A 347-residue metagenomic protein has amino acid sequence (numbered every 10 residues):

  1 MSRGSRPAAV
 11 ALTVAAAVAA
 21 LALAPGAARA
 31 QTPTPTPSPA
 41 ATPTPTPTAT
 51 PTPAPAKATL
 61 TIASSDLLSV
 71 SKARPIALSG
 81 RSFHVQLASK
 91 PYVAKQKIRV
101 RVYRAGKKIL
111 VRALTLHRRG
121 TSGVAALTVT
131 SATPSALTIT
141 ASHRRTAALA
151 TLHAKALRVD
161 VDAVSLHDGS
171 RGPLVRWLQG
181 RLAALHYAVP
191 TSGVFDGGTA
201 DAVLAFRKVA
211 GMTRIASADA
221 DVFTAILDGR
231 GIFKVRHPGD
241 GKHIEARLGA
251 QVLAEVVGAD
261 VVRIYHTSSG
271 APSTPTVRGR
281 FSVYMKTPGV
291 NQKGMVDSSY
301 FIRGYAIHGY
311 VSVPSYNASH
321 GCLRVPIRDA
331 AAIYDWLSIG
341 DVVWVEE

Functional and structural regions predicted by a protein language model:
S2-Q31, P39-P45: Secretory targeting and sorting signals
A41, P45, A49-L78: Short, compositionally biased P/S/T/A/G/V-rich stretches that sit at domain boundaries
G80-P91: Aromatic/hydrophobic beta-strand junction motif of beta-rich domains
K97, T138, L152, W177 (+4 more regions): Exported/periplasmic cell-wall-interacting domains
I109-T121: Solvent-exposed serine/threonine-rich low-complexity stretches and specific carbohydrate-binding patches
T121-L127: Short strand-edge motifs at loop-to-beta-strand transitions and within beta-strands of extracellular beta-rich domains
T133-R145: Short, aromatic- and glycine-rich surface loops/edge beta-strands on solvent-exposed regions
L166-R176, G180-I226: Short acidic, glycine/serine/threonine-rich helix-capping segments at coil-helix boundaries
